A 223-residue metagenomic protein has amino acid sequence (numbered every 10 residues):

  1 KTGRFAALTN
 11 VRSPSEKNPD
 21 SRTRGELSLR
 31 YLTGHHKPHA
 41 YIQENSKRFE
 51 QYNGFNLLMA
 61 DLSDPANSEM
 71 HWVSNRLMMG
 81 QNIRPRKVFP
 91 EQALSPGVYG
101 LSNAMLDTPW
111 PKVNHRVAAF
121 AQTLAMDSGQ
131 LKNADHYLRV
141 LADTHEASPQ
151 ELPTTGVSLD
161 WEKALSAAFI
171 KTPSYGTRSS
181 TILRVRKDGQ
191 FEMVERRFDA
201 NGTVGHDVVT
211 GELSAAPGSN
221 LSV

Functional and structural regions predicted by a protein language model:
K1-V223: N-terminal nucleophile
